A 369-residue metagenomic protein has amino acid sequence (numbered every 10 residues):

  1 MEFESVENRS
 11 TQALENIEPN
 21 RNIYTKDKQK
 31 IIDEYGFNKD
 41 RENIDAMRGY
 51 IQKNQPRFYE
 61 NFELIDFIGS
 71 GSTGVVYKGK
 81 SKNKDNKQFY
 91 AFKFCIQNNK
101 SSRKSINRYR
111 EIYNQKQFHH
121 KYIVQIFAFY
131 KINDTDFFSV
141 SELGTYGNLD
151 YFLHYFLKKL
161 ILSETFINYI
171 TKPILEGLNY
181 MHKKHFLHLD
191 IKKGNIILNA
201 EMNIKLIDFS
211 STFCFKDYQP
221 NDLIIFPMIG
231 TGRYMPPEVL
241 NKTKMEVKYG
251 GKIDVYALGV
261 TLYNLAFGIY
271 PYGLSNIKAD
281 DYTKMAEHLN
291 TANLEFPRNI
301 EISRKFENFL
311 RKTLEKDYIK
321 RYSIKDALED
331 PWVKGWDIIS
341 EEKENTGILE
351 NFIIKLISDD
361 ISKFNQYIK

Functional and structural regions predicted by a protein language model:
I65-S72, V76: Protein kinase glycine-rich loop
V75-S81, D85-Q97: Glycine-rich ATP phosphate-binding loop
Q125-F137: Short beta-strand micro-motifs within the conserved protein kinase catalytic domain, predominantly in the N-lobe
T135-N148: Conserved short submotifs of the Hanks-type protein kinase catalytic core that shape the nucleotide-binding pocket
I170-T171: Activation segment signature within eukaryotic-like protein kinase domains
H182-N199: Catalytic-loop of the protein kinase fold
N199-G232: Activation segment/activation loop of eukaryotic-type protein kinase catalytic domains
